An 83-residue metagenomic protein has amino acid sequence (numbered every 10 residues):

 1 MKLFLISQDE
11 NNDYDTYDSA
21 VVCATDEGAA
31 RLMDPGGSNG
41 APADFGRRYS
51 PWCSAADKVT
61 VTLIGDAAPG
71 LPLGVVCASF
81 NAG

Functional and structural regions predicted by a protein language model:
M1, A24-R31: A short, structured loop/turn motif at beta-sheet edges
M1-T16: Short aromatic-glycine-(Arg/Gly/Cys) micro-motifs in beta-strand/loop hairpins
D9-N11, T25-E27, D66: Generic structural motif
D15-C23: A short, exposed loop/beta-hairpin motif centered on an aromatic-Gly-Thr core
T16, A30-D34: Short acidic, gly/pro-rich beta-turn/loop elements at beta-sheet edges and active-site/ligand-binding grooves
G36-G83: Short, mixed-charge low-complexity intrinsically disordered segments
